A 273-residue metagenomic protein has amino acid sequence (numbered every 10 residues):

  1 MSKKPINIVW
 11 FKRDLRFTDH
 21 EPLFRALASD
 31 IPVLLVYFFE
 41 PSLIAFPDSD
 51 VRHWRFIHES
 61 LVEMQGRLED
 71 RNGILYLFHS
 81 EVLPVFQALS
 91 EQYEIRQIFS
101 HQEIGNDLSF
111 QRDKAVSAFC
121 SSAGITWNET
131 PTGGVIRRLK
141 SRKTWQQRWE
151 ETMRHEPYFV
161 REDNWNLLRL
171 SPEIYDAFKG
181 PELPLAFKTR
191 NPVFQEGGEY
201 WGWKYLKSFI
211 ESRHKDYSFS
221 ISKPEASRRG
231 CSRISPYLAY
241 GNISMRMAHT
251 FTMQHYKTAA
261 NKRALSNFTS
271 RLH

Functional and structural regions predicted by a protein language model:
M1-E162: Trp/Phe/Arg-rich N-terminal binding region typifying the photolyase-homology
I125, T144-H273: Glycine/tryptophan-enriched, flexible segments
